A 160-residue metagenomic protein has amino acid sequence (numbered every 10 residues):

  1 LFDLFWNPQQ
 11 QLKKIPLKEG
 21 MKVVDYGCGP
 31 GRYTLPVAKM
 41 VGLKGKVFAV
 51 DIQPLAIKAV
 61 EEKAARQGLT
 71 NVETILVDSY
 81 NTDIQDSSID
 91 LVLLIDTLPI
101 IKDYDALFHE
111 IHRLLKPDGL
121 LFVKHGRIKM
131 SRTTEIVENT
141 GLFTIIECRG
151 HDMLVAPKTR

Functional and structural regions predicted by a protein language model:
F2-M21: Conserved alpha-helix/loop element of class I SAM-dependent methyltransferases that forms part of the SAM/SAH-binding
G20-G29: Conserved class I S-adenosyl-L-methionine
Q53: Conserved SAM/SAH-binding beta-strand->alpha-helix loop
G68-S79: Conserved SAM-binding strand-loop segment of SAM-dependent methyltransferases
Y80-V92: A short acidic, Gly/Pro-enriched loop at the edge of an enzyme's catalytic core that lines a small-molecule cofactor
D90-D103: A short SAM/SAH-binding and catalytic strip from SAM-dependent methyltransferases
D105-P117: A short glycine-rich, Lys/Arg-flanked "PGG" loop and its adjoining helix->strand segment in the class I
D118-G126: Conserved beta-strand signature within the Rossmann-like core of class I S-adenosyl-L-methionine
